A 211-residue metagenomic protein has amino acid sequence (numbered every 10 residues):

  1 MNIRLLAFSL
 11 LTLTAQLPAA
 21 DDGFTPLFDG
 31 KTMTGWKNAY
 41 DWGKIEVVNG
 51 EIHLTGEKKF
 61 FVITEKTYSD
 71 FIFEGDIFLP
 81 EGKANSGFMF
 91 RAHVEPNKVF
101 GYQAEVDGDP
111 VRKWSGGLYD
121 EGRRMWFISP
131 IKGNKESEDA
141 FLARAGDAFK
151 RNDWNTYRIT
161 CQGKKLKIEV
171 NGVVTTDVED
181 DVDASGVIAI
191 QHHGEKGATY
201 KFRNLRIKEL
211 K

Functional and structural regions predicted by a protein language model:
L5-T14: Sec-dependent N-terminal signal peptides
L17-K211: Carbohydrate-interacting regions of secretory-pathway proteins
